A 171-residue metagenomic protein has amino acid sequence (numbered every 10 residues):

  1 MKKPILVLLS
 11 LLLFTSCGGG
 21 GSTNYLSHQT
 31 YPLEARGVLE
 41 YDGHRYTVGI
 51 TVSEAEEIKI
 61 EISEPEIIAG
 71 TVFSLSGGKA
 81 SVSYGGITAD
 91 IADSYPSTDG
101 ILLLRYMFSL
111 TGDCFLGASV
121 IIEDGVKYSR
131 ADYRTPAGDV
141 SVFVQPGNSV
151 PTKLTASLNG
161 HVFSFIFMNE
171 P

Functional and structural regions predicted by a protein language model:
K2-L8: Sec-dependent signal peptide recognition, specifically the positively charged N-region followed immediately by
L13-S16: C-terminal motif of bacterial Sec signal peptides marking the signal peptidase cleavage site
G18-G21: Bacterial signal peptide processing site
N24-H28, L39, V82-G138: Flexible, processing/modification-adjacent segments and terminal tails in exported/periplasmic/extracellular proteins
S27-H44, K59: A short, Trp-centered hydrophobic/proline-enriched beta-strand micro-motif
D42-V52: Short, solvent-exposed loop/hinge segments that bridge or flank secondary-structure elements
V52-M107, H161-S164: An acidic-aromatic
K59-E64, L116-P171: Gly/Pro-enriched, hydrophobic low-complexity segments that function as extracytoplasmic propeptides/linkers
